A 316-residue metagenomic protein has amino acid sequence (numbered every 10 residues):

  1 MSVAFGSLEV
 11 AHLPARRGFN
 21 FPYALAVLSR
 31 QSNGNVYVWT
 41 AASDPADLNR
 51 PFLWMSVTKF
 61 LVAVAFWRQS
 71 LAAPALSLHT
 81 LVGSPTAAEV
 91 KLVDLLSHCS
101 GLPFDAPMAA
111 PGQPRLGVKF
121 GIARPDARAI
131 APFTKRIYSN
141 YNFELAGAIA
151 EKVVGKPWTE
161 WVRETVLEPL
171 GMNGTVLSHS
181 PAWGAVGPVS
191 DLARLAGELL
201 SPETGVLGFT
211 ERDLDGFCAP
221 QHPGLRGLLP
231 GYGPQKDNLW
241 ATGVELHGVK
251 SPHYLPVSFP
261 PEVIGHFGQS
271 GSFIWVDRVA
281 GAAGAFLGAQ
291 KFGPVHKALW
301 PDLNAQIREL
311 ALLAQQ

Functional and structural regions predicted by a protein language model:
M1-D44, N49-L53, T58, K135 (+3 more regions): Catalytic loop of the DD-peptidase/beta-lactamase superfamily, centered on the K-T-G motif and neighboring
L25, S29-T40, D94-S97, L102-P132 (+2 more regions): Short, charged, amphipathic alpha-helices and their helix-cap/turn boundaries
N49, A75-H79, F133: Solvent-exposed, conformationally flexible loop/turn segments
W54-V57, Q69-P107, Y141, A148 (+1 more regions): Active-site helix/loop module of the DD-peptidase/beta-lactamase fold, centered on the serine-lysine SxxK catalytic
F60-A63, Y141-G147, S190-R194: Well-ordered alpha-helical segments within folded domains of soluble proteins
L102, F143, Q290-F292: Solvent-exposed loop/turn segments at secondary-structure junctions within structured extracellular/periplasmic domains
P125-A127, G147, G197: Amphipathic, well-packed alpha-helical segments that form the structural scaffold of globular domains
